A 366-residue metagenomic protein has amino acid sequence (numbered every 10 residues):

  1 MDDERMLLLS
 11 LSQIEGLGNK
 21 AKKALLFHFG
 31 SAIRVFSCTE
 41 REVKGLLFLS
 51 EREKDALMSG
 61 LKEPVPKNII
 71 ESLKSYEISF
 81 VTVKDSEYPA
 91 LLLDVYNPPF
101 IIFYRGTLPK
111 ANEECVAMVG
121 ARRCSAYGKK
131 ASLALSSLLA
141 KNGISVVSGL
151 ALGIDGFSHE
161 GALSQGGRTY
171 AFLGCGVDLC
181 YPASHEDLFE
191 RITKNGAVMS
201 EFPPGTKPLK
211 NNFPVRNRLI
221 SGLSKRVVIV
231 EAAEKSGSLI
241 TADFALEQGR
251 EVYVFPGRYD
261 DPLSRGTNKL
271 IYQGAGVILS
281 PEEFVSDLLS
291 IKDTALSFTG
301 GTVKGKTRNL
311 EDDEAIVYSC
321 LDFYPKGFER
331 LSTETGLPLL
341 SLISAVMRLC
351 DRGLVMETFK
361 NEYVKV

Functional and structural regions predicted by a protein language model:
M1-D2, T82-V366: Glycine-biased, small-residue-rich flexible motifs in mid-sequence functional cores and linkers
M1-K141: Short, positively charged patches
